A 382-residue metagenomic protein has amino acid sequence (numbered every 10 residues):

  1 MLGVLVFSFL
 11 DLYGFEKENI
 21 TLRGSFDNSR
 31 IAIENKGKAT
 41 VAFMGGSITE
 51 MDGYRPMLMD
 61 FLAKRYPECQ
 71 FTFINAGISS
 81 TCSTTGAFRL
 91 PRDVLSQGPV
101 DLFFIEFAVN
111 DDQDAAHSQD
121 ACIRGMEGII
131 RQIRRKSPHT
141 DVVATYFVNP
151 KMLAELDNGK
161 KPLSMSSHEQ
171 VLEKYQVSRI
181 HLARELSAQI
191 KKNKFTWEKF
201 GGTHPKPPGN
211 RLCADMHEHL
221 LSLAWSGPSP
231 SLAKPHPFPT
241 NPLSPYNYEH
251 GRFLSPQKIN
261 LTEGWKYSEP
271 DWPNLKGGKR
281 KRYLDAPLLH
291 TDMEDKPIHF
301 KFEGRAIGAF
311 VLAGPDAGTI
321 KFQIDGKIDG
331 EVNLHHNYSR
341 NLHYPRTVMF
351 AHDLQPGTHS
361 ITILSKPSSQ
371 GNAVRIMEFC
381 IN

Functional and structural regions predicted by a protein language model:
M1-D11: Bacterial N-terminal signal peptides
F15-F43, I48, L62: Membrane/wall-proximal cationic-aromatic binding patches
K38-G53, I78-C82, A306, P315: Catalytic nucleophile-elbow at a beta strand-turn-alpha helix junction centered on a G-D-S/GDSL motif, marking
P56-T72, T81, T85-K234, L254 (+6 more regions): Alpha-helical cap/lid subdomain in secreted, periplasmic, or secretory-pathway luminal O-acyl-processing enzymes
N75: Surface-exposed aromatic
S231-G304: Surface beta-strand/loop "capping" patches
I381-N382: C-terminal interaction-tip segments
